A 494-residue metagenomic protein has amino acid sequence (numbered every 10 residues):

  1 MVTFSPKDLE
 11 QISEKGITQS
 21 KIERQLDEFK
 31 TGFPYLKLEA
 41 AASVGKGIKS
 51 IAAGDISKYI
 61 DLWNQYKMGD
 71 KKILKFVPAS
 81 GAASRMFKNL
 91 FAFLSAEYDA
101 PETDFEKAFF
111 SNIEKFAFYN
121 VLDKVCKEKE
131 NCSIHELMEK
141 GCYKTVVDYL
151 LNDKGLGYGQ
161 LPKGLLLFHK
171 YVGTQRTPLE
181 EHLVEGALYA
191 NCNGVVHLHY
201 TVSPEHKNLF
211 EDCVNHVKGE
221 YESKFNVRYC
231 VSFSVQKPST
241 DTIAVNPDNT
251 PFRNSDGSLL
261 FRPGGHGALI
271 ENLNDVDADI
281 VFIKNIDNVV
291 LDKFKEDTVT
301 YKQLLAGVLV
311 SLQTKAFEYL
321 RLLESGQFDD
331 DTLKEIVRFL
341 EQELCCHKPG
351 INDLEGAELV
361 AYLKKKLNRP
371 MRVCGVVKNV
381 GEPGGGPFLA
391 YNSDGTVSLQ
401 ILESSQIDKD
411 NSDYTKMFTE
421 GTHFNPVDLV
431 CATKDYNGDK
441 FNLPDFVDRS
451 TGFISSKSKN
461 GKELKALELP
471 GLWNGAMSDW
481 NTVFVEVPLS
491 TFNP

Functional and structural regions predicted by a protein language model:
V2-V44, Y362-L367, R372-V373, V380 (+4 more regions): Long, compositionally biased intrinsically disordered regions
E10-S13, T31-P34, L38-V380, G384-G385 (+2 more regions): Domain-scale recognition of functional cores that engage charged ligands
K88-N89, A244, K293-K295, D413 (+2 more regions): Short conserved micro-motifs at the rims of enzyme active sites and ligand-binding pockets
C132-K140, D287, K302-E341, F418-P494: Conserved catalytic alpha/beta cores of large enzymes that bind or transform nucleotide phosphates and polynucleotides
L183-A187, N411-Y414, L469: Short amphipathic beta-strand starts and helix->beta connectors
H206, G381, D408, D435-N437 (+1 more regions): Residues that cap or initiate secondary-structure elements
V281, Y391-P426, D435, T451-S455: C-terminal, active-site-flanking charged/polar segments
